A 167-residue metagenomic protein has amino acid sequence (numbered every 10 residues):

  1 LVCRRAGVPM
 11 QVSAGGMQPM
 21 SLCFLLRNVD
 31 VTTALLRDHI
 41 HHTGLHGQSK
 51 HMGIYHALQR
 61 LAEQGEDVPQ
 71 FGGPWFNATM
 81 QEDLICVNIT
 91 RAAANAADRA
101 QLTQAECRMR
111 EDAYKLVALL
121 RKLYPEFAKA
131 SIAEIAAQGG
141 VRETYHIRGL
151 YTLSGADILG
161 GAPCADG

Functional and structural regions predicted by a protein language model:
L1: Glycine-rich phosphate-binding loop
R4-G167: Flavin (FAD/FMN)-binding glycine-rich loop and adjacent Rossmann-like elements that form
